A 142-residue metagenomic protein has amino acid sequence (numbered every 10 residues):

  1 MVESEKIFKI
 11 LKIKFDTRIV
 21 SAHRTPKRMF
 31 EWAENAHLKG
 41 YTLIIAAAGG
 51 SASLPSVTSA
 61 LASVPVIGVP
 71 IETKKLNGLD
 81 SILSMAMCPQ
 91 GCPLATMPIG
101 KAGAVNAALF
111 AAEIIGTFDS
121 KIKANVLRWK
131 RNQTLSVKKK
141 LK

Functional and structural regions predicted by a protein language model:
M1-R24: Glycine-rich phosphate/diphosphate-binding loop of Rossmann-like nucleotide-binding domains
M1-V2, P26-R28, A48-V57, L76-L79 (+1 more regions): Short glycine/serine/threonine-rich phosphate/pyrophosphate-binding segments that cradle anionic phosphate groups
E3-I10, A33-E34, L61-S63, A112-I114: Short, solvent-exposed amphipathic alpha-helical segments in soluble enzyme and RNA/protein-processing domains
S4, D16, N77-K142: C-terminal binding/interaction regions
L11-K14, K39-T42, A62-V66, P89-L94: Short coil/turn connectors at secondary-structure junctions
T17-L38: N-terminal beta-loop-helix "entrance" segment that forms/cooperates in small-molecule cofactor or anionic ligand
V20, I71, I99: Cofactor-binding loop segments of dinucleotide-utilizing enzymes, especially the Rossmann-like FAD- and NAD(P)+-binding
W32-K74: Glycine-rich phosphate-binding loop
